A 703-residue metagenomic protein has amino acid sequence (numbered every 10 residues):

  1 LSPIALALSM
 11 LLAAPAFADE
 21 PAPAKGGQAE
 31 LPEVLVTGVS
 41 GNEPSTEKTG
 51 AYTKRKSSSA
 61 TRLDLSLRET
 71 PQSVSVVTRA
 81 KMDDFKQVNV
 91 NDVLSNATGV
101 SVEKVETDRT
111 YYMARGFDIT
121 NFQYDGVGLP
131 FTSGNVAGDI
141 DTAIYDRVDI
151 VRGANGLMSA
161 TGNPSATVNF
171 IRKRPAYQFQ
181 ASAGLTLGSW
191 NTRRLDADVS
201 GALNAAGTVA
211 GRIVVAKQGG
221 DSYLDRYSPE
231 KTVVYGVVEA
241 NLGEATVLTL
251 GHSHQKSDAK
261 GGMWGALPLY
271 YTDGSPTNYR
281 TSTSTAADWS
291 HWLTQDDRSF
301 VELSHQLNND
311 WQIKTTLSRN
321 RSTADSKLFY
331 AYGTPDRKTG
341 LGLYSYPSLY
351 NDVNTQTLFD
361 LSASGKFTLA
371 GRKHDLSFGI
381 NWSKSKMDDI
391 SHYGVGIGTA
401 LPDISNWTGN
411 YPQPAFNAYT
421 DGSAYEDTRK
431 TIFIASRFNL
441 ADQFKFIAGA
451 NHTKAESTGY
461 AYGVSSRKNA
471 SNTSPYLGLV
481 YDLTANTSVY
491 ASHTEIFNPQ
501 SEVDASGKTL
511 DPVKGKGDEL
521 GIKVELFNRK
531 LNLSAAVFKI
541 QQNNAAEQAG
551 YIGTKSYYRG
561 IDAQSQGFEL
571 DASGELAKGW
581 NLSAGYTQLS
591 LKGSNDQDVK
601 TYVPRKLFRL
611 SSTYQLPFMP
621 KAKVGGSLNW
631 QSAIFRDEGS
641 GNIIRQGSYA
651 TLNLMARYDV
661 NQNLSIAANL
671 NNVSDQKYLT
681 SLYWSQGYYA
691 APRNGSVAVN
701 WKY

Functional and structural regions predicted by a protein language model:
L1-F85, N91-G99: N-terminal Sec signal peptide and the immediately downstream disordered periplasmic leader that contains the TonB box
V102, Y111, V127-R152, F170-R172: Short acidic/polar hinge/loop motifs at secondary-structure boundaries that mediate gating or recognition
F131, A143-D146, L157-G236, L242-T246 (+3 more regions): Outer-membrane beta-barrel translocator/receptor signature
Q218-S222, T232-Q306, R319-N354, G398-Y425 (+2 more regions): Acidic/polar loop-and-plug regions of large Gram-negative outer-membrane beta-barrel proteins
E239-N241, N354, K373-S377, N381-S385 (+4 more regions): Structural signature of Gram-negative outer-membrane beta-barrels, strongest in the C-terminal barrel of TonB-dependent
E302-N308, Q312-S318, S322-L328, V489 (+3 more regions): Membrane-embedded beta-barrel scaffold of Gram-negative outer-membrane proteins
Q443, K539, R559-G639, S674-K677 (+2 more regions): Gram-negative outer-membrane beta-barrel transporters
W630-E638, R657-Y703: C-terminal beta-signal and adjacent terminal beta-strands/loops of Gram-negative outer-membrane beta-barrel proteins
